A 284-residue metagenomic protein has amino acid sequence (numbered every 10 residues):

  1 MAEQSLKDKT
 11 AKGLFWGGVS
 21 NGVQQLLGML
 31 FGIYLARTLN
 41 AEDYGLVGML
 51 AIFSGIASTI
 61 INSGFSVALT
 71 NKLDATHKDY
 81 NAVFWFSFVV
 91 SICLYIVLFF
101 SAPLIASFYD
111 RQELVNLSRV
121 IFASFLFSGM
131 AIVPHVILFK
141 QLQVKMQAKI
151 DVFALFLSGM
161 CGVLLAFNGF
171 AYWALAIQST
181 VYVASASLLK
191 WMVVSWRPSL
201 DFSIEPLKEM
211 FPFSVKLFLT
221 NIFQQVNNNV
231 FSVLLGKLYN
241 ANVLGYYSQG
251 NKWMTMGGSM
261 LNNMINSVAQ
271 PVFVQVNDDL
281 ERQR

Functional and structural regions predicted by a protein language model:
M1-L6, T10, K145, L188-V233 (+2 more regions): Interhelical loop/hinge segments that connect adjacent transmembrane helices in multipass membrane
A2, A36-L50, K72-V83, Y95-F122 (+4 more regions): Membrane-interface helix-capping segments at transmembrane helix termini in multi-pass transporters
L6-F65, V90-F99, A154-V163, Q178-A186 (+1 more regions): Signature of the first transmembrane helix
K7-T10, A68-H77, F127-I150, N168 (+3 more regions): Membrane-interface junctions at transmembrane-helix termini in multi-pass inner-membrane proteins
T10-A11, G45-G48, T76-V89, S118 (+4 more regions): Interfacial transmembrane-helix starts/ends
I56-I60, I96-F100, R111-I137, A148-F156 (+1 more regions): Alpha-helical transmembrane segments of multi-pass membrane proteins
T59-H77, F139-K140, G250, M254-R284: Helix-loop junctions and terminal segments of transmembrane helices in multi-pass membrane transport/translocation
V115-F122, I150-S195, P212-F213, T220 (+1 more regions): Hydrophobic alpha-helical transmembrane segments
